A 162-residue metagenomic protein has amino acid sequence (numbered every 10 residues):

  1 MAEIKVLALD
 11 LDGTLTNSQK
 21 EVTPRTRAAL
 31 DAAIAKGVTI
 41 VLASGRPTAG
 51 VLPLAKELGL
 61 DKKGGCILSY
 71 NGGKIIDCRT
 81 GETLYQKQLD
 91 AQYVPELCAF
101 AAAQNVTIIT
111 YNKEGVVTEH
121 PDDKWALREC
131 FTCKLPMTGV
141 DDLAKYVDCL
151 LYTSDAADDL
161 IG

Functional and structural regions predicted by a protein language model:
A2-V6, T23-P24: Mg2+-dependent phosphoryl-transfer enzymes with acidic/Ser/Thr/Gly-rich catalytic loops
I4, K62-G64, L151: Core-facing hydrophobic residues within beta-strands of well-ordered domains
K5-S18: Asp-based phosphoryl-transfer active-site loop
T14-T16, T26, T153: Ser/Thr-centric signal marking residues that sit in or immediately flank functional binding/regulatory motifs
P24-A126: Active-site phosphate-binding/coordination module
D77-C78, K145-C149: Short, flexible turn/loop "capping" segments at secondary-structure junctions
A126-D141: Acidic, His- and aromatic-enriched active-site or binding-groove loops in soluble protein domains that engage sugars
Y152, A156-G162: Single conserved hydrophobic/aromatic residue that forms the stacking wall/gate of nucleotide- or nucleobase-binding
